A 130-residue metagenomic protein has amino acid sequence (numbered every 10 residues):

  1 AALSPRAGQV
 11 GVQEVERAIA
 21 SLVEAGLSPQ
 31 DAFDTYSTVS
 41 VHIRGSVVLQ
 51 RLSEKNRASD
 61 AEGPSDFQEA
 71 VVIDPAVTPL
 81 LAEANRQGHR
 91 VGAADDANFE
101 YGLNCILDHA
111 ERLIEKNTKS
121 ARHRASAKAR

Functional and structural regions predicted by a protein language model:
A2-T38, V47-V48, E69-L81: Amphipathic alpha-helical packing segments from all-alpha helical-bundle domains
E24, L52-R130: C-terminal peripheral helix-coil segments that are non-catalytic and often amphipathic
T35-T38, H42, G102: Conserved N-box helix within the HATPase_c
I43-V47, A110: Hydrophobic recognition helices of helix-based DNA-binding modules
